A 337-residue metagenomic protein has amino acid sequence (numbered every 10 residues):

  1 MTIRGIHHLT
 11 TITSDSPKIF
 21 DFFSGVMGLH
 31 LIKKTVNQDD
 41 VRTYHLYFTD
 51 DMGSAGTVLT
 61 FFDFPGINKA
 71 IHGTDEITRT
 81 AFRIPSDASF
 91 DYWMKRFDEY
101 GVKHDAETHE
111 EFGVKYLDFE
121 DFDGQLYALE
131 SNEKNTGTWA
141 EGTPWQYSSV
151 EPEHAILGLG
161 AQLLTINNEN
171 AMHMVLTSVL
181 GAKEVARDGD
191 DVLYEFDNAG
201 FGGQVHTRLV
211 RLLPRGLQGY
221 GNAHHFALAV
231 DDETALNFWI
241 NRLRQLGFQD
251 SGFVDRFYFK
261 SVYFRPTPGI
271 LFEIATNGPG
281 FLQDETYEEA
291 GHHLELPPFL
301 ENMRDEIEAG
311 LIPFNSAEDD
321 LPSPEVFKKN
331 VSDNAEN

Functional and structural regions predicted by a protein language model:
M1-T74, T78-F82, S86-M94, E99-A106: Active-site-proximal cofactor/substrate-binding loop regions of enzyme domains
G5-S14, G66-R96, K115-E120, L157-N167 (+2 more regions): Vicinal oxygen chelate
I12-A55, E107-H109, G113, D118 (+3 more regions): Core segments of cupin and vicinal oxygen chelate
Q38-D40, A55, N68, E133-T136 (+2 more regions): Flexible, glycine-rich phosphate/dinucleotide-binding loops and adjacent beta-alpha linkers at cofactor/substrate
T49-D51, F62-F64, N132, V210 (+1 more regions): Generic beta-structure capping elements
F62-I67, P144-S148, R208-L213: Short amphipathic beta-strand starts and helix->beta connectors
D91-L157, D188-T207, L246-N337: Vicinal oxygen chelate
E153-I240, R244-D250, P266: Surface-exposed interaction/gating patches
